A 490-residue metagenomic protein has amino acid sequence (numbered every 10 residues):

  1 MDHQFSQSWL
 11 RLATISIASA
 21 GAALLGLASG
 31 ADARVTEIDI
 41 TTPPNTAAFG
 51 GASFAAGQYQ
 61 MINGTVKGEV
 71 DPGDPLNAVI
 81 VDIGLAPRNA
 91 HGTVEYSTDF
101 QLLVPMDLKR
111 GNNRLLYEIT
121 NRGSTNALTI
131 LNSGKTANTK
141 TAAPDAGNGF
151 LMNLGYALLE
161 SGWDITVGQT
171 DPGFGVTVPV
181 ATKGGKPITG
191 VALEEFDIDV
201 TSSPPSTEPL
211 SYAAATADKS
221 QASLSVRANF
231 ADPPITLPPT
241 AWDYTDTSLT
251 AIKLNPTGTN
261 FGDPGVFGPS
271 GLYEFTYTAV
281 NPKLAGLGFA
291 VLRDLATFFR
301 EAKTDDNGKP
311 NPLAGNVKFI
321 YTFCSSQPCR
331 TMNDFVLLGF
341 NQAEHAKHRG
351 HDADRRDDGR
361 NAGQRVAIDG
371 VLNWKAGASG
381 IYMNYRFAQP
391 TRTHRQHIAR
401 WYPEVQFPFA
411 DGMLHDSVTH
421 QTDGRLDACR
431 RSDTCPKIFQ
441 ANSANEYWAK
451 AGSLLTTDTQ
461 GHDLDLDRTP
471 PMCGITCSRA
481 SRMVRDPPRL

Functional and structural regions predicted by a protein language model:
D2-I17: Bacterial N-terminal signal peptides that target proteins for export
A20-G30: C-terminal segment of classical bacterial N-terminal signal peptides
R34-L490: C-terminal His-loop and adjacent cap/lid subdomain of alpha/beta-hydrolase
